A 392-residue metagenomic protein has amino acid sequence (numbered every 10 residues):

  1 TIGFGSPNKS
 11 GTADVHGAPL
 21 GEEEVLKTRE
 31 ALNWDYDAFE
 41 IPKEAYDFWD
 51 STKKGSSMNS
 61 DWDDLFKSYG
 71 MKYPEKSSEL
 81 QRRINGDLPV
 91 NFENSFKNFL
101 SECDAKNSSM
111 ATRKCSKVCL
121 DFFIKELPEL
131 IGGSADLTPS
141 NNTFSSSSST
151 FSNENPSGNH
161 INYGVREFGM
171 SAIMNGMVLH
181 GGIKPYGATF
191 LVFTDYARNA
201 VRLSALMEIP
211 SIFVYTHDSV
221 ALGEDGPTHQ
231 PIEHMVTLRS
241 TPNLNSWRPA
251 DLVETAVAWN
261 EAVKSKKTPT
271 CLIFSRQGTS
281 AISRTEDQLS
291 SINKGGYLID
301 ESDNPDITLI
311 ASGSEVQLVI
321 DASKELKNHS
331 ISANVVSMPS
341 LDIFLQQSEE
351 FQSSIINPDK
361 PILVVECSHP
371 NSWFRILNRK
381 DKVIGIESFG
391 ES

Functional and structural regions predicted by a protein language model:
T1-E40, A221-T228, T255, K264-S392: Thiamine diphosphate
K43-A45: Low-complexity, polybasic segments enriched for Lys interleaved with small residues
D47, T52-T270, G278, S354-I355: Thiamine diphosphate
